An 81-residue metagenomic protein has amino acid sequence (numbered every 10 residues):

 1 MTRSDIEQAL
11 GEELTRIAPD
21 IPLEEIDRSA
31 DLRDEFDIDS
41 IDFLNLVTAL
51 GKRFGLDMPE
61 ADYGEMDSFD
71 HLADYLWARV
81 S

Functional and structural regions predicted by a protein language model:
M1-I38, K52-S81: Phosphopantetheine-dependent thiolation modules in NRPS/PKS and related acyl-activating systems
A9, N45-L46: Short Gly/charged-rich anion-binding patches and loops
D42: Two-component histidine kinase catalytic core, primarily the HATPase_c
L46-K52: Acidic, metal-associated active-site segment
